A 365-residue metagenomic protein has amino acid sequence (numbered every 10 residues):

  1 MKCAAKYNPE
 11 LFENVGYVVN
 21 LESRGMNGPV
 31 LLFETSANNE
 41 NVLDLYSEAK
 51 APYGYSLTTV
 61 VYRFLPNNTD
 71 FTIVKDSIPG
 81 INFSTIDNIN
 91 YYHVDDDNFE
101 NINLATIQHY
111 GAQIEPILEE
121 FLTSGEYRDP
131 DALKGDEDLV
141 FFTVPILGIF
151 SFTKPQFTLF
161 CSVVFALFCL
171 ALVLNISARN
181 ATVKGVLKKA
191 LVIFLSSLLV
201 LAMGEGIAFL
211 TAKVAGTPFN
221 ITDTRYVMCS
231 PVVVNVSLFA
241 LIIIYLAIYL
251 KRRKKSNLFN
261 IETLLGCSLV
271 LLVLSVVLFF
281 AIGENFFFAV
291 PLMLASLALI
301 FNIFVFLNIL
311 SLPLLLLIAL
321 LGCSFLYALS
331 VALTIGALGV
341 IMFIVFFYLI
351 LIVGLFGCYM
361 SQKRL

Functional and structural regions predicted by a protein language model:
M1-F152: Soluble extramembrane regions of membrane proteins in the secretory/endomembrane system
K6, D95, S124, V144 (+7 more regions): Generic signature of intrinsically disordered, low-complexity segments enriched in small/polar residues
E13-L31, P155-N180: C-terminal domain-closing interface element
E34-N38, L133, F160-V163, F168 (+2 more regions): A sequence-level detector of short, solvent-exposed, charge-rich linear segments
L104-L122, D136-Q156, E205-V214, I221 (+2 more regions): Unusually extended, aromatic-enriched hydrophobic runs near protein termini
L118-D129, C161, V192-L201: Alpha-helical transmembrane segments of integral membrane proteins, especially early/N-terminal helices
V144-V164, R225-V233: Juxtamembrane/start-of-transmembrane alpha-helix segments at the extracytoplasmic/lumenal side of membrane anchors
A166-L365: Alpha-helical transmembrane segments of integral membrane proteins
